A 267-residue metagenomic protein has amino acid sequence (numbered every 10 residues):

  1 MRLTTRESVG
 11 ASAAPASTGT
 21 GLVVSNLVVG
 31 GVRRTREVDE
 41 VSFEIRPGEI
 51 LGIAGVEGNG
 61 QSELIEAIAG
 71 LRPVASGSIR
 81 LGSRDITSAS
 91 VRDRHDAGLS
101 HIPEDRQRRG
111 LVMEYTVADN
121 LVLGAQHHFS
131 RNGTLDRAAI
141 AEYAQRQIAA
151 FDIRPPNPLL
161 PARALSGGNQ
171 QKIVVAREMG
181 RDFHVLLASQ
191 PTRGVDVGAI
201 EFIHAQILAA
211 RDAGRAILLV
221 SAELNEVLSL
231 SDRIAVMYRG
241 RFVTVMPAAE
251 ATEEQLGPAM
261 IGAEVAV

Functional and structural regions predicted by a protein language model:
M1-V267: Glycine-rich phosphate-binding loops of nucleotide-dependent enzymes
